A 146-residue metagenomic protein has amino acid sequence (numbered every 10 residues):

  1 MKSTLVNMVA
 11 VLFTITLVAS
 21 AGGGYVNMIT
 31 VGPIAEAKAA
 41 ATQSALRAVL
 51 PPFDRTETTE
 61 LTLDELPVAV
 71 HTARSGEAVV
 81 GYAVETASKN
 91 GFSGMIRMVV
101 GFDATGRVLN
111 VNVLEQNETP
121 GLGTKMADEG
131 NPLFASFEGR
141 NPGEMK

Functional and structural regions predicted by a protein language model:
K2-K146: Flexible, solvent-exposed loop/hinge segments and secondary-structure transition points
